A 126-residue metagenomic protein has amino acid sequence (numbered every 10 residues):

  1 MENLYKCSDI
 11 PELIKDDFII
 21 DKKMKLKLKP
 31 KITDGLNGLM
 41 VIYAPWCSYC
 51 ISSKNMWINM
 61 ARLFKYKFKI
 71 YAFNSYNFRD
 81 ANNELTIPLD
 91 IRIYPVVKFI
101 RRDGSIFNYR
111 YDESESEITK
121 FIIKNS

Functional and structural regions predicted by a protein language model:
M1-G38, I87-D90, V96-S126: N-terminal leader/targeting and pre-domain segments
N3, N37, N55, N59 (+4 more regions): Detector for Asparagine
K25-Y66: Local sequence-structure signature of Cys/Sec-based thiol-disulfide redox active-site neighborhoods
I42-A44, A61, K65-N83, D112: Thiol-based oxidoreductase modules, predominantly thioredoxin-like and allied folds used for disulfide exchange
P45, S53-M56, E84-I87, Y111 (+1 more regions): General "foldedness" signal
S48-Y49, F78-A81, S105-F107, S116-E117: Eukaryotic short linear interaction motifs
I58-A61, K65-K69, S105-N108, E117: Short loop/beta submotifs within extracellular cysteine-rich repeat domains
